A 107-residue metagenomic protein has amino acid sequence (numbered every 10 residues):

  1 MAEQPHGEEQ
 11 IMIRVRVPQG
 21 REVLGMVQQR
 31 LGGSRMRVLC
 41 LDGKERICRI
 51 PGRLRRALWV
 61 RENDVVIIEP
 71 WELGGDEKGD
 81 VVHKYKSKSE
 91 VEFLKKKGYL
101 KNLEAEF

Functional and structural regions predicted by a protein language model:
M1-V23: Short boundary/loop segments of OB/S1/cold-shock single-stranded nucleic-acid-binding domains
V15-R16, G25-Q28, R56-A57, P70-E72: Beta-strand elements of modular eukaryotic interaction domains
Q29, C40, P70, H83: Flexible glycine-/small-residue-rich
G33-V38: Short aromatic-glycine-enriched beta-strand elements
D42-G52: Short, structured beta-strand/loop micro-motifs enriched in basic residues and often containing a Trp
L54-I67: Short nucleic-acid-contacting surface segments enriched for D/E, G, S/T with interspersed K/R
E72-L100: OB-fold/S1-family single-stranded nucleic acid-binding modules
